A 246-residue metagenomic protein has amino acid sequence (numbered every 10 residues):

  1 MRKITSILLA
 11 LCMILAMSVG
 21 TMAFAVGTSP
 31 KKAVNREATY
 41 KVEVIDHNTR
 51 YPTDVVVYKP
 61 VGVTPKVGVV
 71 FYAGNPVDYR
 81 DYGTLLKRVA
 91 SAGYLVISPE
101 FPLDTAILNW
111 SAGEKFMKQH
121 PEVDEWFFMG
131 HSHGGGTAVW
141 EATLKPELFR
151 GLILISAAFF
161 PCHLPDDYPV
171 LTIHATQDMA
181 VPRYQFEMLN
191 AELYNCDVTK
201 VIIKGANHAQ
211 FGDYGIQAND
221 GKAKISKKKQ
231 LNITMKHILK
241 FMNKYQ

Functional and structural regions predicted by a protein language model:
A16-V57: An N-terminal hydrophobic leader/cap segment in hydrolases
P65-G74: Short beta-strand element of the alpha/beta-hydrolase
L85, V181-A191: Short alpha-helix in the alpha/beta-hydrolase fold that links the catalytic acid
L86-A106: Conserved alpha/beta-hydrolase
F128-G130, I155, I173: Short beta-strand immediately N-terminal to the catalytic nucleophile in serine-hydrolase-like folds
G130-A138: Gly/Ala-rich beta-loop-alpha elbow adjacent to hydrolase catalytic centers
E147-F159, P169: A conserved short beta-strand
T172-H174, D178: Short beta-strand/loop motif that positions the catalytic acidic residue of the alpha/beta-hydrolase fold
